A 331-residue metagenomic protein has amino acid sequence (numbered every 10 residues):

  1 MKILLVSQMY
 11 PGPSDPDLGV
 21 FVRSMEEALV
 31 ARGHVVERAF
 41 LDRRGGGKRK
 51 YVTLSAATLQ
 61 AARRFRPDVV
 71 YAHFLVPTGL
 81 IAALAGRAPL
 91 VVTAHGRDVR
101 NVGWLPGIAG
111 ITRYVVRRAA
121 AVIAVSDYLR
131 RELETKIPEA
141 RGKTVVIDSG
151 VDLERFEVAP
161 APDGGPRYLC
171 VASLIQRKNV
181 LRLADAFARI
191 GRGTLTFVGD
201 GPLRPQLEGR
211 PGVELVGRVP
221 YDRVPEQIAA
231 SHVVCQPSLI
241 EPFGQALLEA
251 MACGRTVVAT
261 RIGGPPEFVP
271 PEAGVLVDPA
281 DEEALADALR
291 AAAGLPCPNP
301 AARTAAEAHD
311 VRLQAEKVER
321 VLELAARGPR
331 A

Functional and structural regions predicted by a protein language model:
D17, P296-E323: A charged, aromatic-enriched C-terminal amphipathic alpha-helix characteristic of glycosyltransferases across folds
V116, R218-V219, E226-S231: Short alpha-helical donor nucleotide-sugar binding micro-motif in glycosyltransferases
Y128, G150: Carbohydrate-associated surface elements
P160-T196: Conserved donor-binding/catalytic core segment of Leloir-type glycosyltransferases
P205-D222: Nucleotide-activated donor-binding/catalytic signature segment of Leloir-type glycosyltransferases, i.e., the conserved
G217, P271, V275-E282, A291-P296: Conserved acidic donor-binding segment of nucleotide-sugar-dependent glycosyltransferases
L239: Aromatic "clamp/platform" in nucleotide-sugar-dependent glycosyltransferases that forms part of the donor/acceptor
T256-A259: Short hydrophobic beta-strand element within catalytic cores of glycosyltransferases and related nucleotide-activated
